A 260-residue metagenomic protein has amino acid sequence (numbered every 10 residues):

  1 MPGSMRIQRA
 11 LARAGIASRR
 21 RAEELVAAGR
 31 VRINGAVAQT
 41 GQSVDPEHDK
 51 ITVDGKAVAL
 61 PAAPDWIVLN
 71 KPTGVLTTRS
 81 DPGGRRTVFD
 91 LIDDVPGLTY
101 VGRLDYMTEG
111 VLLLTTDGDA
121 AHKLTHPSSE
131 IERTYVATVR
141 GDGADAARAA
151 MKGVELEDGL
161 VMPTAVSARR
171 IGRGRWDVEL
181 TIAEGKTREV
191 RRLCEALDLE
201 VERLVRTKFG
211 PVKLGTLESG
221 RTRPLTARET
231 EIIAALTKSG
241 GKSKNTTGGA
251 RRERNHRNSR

Functional and structural regions predicted by a protein language model:
M1-R260: Basic, flexible Lys/Arg- and Gly-enriched helix-loop patches that mediate nucleic-acid binding at interfaces with rRNA
